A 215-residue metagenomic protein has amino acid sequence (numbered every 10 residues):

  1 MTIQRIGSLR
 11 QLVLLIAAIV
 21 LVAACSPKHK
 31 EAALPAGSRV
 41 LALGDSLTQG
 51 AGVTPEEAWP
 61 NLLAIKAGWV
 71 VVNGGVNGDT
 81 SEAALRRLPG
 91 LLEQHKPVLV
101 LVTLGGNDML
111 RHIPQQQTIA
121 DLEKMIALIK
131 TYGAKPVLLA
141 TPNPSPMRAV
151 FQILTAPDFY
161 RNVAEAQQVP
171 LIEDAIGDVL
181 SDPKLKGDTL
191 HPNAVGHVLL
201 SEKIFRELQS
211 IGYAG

Functional and structural regions predicted by a protein language model:
T2, S26-P27, I65-K66, L85-G215: Alpha-helical cap/lid subdomain in secreted, periplasmic, or secretory-pathway luminal O-acyl-processing enzymes
T2-V13: Bacterial N-terminal signal peptides that target proteins for export
V13-L14, L101: Small-residue packing motifs within transmembrane alpha-helices
L21-A24: C-terminal motif of bacterial Sec signal peptides marking the signal peptidase cleavage site
S26-T80, L85-K96, V100: Serine-esterase "nucleophile elbow" of acetyl-processing enzymes
